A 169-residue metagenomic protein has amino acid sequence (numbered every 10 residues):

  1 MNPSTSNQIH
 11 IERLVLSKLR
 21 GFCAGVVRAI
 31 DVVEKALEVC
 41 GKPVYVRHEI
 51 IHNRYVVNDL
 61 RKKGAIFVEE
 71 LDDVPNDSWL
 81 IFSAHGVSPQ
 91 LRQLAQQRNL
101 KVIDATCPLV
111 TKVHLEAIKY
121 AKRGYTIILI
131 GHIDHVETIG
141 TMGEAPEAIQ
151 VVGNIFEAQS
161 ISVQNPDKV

Functional and structural regions predicted by a protein language model:
N2-V169: The feature marks the mature, well-folded catalytic cores of soluble enzymes
